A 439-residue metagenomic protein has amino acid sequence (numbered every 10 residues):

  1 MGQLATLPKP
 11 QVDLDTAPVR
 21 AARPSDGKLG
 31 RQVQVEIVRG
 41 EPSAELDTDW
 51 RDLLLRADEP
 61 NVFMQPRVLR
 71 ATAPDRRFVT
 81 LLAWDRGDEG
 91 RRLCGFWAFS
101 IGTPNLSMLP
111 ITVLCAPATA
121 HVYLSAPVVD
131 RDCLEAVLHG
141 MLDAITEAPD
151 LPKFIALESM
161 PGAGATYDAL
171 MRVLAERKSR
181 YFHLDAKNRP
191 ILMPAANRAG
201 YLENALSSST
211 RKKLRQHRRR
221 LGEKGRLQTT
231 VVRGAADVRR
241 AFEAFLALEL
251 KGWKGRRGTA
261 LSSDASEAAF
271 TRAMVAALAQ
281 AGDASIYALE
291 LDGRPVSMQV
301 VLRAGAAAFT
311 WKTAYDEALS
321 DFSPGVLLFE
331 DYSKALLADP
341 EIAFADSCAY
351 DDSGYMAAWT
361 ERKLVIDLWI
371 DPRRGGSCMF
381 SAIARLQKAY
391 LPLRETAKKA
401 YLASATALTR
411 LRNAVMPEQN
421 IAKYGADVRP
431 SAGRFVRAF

Functional and structural regions predicted by a protein language model:
G2-Q32, I101, Y167-A199, L337-R410 (+2 more regions): Active-site/acyl-donor-binding loops of N-acyltransferases
G2-V12, P18, V128-R177, H183 (+5 more regions): Intrinsically disordered, low-complexity, positively biased terminal segments
G30-L114, E158-R189, M193-D321, R437-F439: A conserved beta-strand-loop-helix scaffold within acyl/acetyltransferase catalytic domains
V68-L69, A126-R131, D185-I191, R219-K224 (+7 more regions): Short C-terminal domain-edge/linker segments immediately following a structured domain
G102-D185, L302-I370: Acyl-donor binding region in acyl/amide transferases
L142-A144, N204-R211, S381-A389: Short intrinsically disordered coil segments
T271, P295-F322, V326, P372-R374 (+3 more regions): N-terminal/domain-start segments enriched in small and hydrophobic, helix-friendly residues, covering either
